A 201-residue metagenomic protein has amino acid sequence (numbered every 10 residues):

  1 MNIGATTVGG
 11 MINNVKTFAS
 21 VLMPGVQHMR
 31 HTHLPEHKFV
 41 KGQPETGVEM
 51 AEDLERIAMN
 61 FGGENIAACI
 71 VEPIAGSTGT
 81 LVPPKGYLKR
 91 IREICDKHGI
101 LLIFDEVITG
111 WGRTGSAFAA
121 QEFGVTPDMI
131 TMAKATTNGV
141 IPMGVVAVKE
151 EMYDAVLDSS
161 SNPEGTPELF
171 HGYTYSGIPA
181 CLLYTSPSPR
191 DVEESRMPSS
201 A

Functional and structural regions predicted by a protein language model:
M1-S186, R190, S200-A201: Conserved N-terminal phosphate-binding loop of PLP-dependent enzymes in the Aspartate aminotransferase
S195-M197: Short, ordered, surface-exposed loop/turn motifs in non-cytosolic proteins
